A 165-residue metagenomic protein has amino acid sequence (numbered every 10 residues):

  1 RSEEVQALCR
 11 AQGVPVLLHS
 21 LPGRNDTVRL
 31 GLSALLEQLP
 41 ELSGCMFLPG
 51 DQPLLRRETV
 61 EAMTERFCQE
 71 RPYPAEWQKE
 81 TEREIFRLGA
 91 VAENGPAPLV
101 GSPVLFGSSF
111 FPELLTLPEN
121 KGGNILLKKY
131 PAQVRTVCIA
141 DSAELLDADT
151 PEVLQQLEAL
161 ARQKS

Functional and structural regions predicted by a protein language model:
R1-V100, Y130-D141: Nucleotide and nucleotide-moiety/phosphate-recognizing core
V14, F110-F111: A broad detector of the eukaryotic-type serine/threonine protein kinase catalytic domain
G95, P103-F110: Acidic/polar active-site rim loop that often engages polyanionic ligands
S102-F106, L146-D149: Short glycine- and hydrophobic/aromatic-rich loop-to-beta-strand nucleating segment in the catalytic cores
P112, T116-S165: Conserved alpha/beta core of the MobA/IspD/sugar-nucleotide pyrophosphorylase nucleotidyltransferase superfamily
